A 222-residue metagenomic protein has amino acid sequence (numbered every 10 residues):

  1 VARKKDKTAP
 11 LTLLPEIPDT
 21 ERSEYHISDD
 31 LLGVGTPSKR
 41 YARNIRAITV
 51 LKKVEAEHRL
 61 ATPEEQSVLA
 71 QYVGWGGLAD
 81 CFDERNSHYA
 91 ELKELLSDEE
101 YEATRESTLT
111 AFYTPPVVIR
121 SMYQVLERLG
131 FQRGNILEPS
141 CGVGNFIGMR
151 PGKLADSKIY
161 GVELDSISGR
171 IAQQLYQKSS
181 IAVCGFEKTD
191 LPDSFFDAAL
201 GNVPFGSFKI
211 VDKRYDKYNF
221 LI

Functional and structural regions predicted by a protein language model:
A2-I222: Class I S-adenosyl-L-methionine-dependent methyltransferase catalytic core
